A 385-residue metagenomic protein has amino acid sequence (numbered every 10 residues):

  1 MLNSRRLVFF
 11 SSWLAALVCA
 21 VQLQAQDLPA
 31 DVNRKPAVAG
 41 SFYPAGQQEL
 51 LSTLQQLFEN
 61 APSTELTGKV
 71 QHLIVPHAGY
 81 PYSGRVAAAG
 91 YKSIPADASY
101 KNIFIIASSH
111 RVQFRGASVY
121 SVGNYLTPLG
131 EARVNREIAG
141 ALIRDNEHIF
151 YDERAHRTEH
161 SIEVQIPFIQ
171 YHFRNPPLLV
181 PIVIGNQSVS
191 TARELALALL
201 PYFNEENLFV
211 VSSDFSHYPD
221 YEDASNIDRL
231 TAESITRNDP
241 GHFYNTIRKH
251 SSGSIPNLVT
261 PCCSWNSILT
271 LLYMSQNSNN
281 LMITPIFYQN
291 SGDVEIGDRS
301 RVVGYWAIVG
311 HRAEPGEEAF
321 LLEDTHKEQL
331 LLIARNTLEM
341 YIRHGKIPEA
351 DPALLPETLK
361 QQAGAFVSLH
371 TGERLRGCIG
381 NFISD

Functional and structural regions predicted by a protein language model:
M1-R5: N-terminal secretory signal peptides that target proteins for export/translocation
F10-Q22: Bacterial N-terminal signal peptides
Q26-Y273, N277-M282, Y288-D293: Active-site histidine-anchored catalytic micro-motif
V70, E163-I166, G304-Y305, Q362-V367: Short glycine-rich loop/turn motifs
S212, T246-S252, E314-P315, H370-G377: Short acidic (Asp/Glu) and glycine-rich catalytic loops that position anionic groups and cofactors
T260-C263, G297-R299, E357-T358: Short Gly/Pro-enriched turn/cap motifs at secondary-structure boundaries
S278-A319: Long, Lys/Arg- and hydrophobic-enriched amphipathic alpha-helices
E317-D385: Basic nucleic-acid-binding interfaces
